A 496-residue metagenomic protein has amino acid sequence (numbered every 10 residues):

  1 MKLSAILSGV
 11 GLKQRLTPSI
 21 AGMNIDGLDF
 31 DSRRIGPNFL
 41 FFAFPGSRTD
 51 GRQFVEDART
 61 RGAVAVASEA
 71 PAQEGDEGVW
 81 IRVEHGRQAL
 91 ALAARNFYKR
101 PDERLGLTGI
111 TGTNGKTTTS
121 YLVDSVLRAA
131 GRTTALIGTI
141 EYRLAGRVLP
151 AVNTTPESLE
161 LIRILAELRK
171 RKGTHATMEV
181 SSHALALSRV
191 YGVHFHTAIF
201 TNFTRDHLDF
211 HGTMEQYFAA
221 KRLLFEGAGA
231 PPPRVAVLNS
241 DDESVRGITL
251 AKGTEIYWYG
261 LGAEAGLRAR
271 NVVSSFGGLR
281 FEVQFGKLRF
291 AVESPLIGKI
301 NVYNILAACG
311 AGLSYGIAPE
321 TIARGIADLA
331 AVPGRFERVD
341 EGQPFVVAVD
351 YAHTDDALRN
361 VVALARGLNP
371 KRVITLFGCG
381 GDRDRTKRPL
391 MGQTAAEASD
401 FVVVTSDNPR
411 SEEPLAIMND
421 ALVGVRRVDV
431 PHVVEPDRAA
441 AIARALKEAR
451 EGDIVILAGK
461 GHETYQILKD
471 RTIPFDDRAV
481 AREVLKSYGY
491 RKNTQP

Functional and structural regions predicted by a protein language model:
M1-L92, N96, E243, A265-R270 (+4 more regions): N-terminal leader/targeting and accessory segments in enzymes
M1-R15, P37-L40, Q53, A307-E320 (+1 more regions): ATP-dependent carboxylate-amine ligase
K13, A72-E77, F195-V347, L422-P431: Acidic, Mg2+-coordinating active-site environments of NTP-dependent enzymes
L40, A65, V79, T197 (+4 more regions): Well-ordered beta-strand positions
G46-R48, A72, S182-H183, L187 (+6 more regions): Short glycine-rich anion-binding loops that position phosphate/pyrophosphate groups of nucleotides and phosphorylated
V64-A70, V235-S240, L376-F377, D400-N408: Short internal beta-strands
S68, E84, G138, V180 (+4 more regions): Short loop/edge segments at beta-strand edges and connector loops that shape dinucleotide/nucleotide cofactor-binding
A89-S240, S244-T254, F285, L306 (+2 more regions): Phosphate-binding loop of NTP-binding sites
